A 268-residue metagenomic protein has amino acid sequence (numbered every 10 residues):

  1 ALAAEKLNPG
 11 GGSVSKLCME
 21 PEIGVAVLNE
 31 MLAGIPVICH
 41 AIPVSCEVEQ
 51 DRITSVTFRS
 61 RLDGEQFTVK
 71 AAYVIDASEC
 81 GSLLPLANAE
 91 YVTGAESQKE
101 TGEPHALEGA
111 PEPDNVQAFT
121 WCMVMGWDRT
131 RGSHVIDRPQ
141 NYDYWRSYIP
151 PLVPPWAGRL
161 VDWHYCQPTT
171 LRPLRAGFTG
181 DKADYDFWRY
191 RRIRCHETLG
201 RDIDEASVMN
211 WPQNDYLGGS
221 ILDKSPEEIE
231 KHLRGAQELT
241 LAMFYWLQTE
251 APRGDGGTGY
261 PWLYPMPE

Functional and structural regions predicted by a protein language model:
A1-S45, E49, V92, T101 (+1 more regions): Conserved N-terminal/central alpha/beta ligand/cofactor-binding core
C39-H40, R52-T54, S60-Y73, A77-E268: Flavin (FAD/FMN)-binding glycine-rich loop and adjacent Rossmann-like elements that form
